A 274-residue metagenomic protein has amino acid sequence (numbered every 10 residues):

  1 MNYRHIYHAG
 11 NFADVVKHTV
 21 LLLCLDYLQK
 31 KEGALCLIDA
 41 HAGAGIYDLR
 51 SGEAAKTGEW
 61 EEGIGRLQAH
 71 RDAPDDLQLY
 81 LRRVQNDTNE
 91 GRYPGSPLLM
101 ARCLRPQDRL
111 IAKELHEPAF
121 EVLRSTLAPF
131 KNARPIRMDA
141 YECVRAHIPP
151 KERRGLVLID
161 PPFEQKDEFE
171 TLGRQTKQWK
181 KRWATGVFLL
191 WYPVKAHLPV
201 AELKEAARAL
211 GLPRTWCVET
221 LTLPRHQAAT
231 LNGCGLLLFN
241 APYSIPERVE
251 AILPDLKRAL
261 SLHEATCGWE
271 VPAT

Functional and structural regions predicted by a protein language model:
M1-T274: Class I S-adenosyl-L-methionine-dependent methyltransferase catalytic core
